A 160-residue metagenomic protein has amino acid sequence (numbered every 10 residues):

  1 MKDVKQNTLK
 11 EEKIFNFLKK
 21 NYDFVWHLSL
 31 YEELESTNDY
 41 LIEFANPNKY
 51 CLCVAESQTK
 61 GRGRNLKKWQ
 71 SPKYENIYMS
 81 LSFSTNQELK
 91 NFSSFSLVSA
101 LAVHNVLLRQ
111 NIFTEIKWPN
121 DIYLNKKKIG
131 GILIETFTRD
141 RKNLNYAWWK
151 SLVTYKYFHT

Functional and structural regions predicted by a protein language model:
M1-R109, G130, T136-D140: N-terminal lobe of the biotin/lipoate ligase/transferase fold
N38, R62, I122-K126, T154-K156: Short, well-ordered, mixed-charge alpha-helical segments that flank or form enzyme active sites
E56-Q58, I122, K150-S151: Active-site metal-binding loops of divalent metal-dependent hydrolases
Q110-K117: Short, well-structured beta-strand/strand-turn elements
W118, Y123-L124, L133, Y146: Glycine- and Gly-Pro-enriched alpha-helical subdomains that act as flexible, kink-prone "lid/hinge" or packing modules
N125-I129, K142-N143: A short, glycine/Asx- and small/polar-enriched loop/turn that sits immediately N-terminal to a beta-strand
K128-I134, H159-T160: A short alpha/beta connector and helix-capping loop motif
R141-T160: Short, acidic (Asp/Glu-rich) active-site segment that either coordinates a divalent metal cofactor
